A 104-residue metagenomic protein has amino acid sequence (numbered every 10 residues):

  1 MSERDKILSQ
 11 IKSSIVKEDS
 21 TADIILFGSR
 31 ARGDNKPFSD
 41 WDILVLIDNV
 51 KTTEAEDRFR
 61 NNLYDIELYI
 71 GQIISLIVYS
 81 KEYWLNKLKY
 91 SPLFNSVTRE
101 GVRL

Functional and structural regions predicted by a protein language model:
M1-D23, A31-G33, P37, I47-L104: Catalytic core of pol beta-like nucleotidyltransferases
D42-L44: Short aromatic/hydrophobic contact patches that present stacked aromatics for nucleic-acid/ligand binding
